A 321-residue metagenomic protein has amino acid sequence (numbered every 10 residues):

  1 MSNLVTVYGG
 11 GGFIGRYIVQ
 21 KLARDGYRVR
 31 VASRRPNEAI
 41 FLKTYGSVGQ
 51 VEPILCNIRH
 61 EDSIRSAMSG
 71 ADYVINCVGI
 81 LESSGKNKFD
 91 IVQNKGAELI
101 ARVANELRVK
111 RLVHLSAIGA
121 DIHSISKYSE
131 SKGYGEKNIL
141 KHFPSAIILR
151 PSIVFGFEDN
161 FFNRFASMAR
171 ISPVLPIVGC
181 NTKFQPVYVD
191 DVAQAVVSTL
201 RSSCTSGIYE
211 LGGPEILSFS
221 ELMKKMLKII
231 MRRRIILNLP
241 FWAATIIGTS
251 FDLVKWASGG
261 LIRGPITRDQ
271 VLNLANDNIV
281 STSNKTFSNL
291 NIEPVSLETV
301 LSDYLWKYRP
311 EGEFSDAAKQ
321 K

Functional and structural regions predicted by a protein language model:
L4-Y27: N-terminal Rossmann NAD(P)H-binding glycine-rich loop of SDR-like oxidoreductase domains
Y27-R35: Conserved glycine-rich Rossmann-like NAD(P)H-binding loop of the short-chain dehydrogenase/reductase
R28, I80-L81, K86-H142, A146-S152: Conserved Rossmann-fold NAD(P)-dependent oxidoreductase catalytic core, especially the SDR/UDP-sugar
P36-L99, V103-E106, I118-I122: NAD(P)H-binding glycine-rich loop region in Rossmannoid oxidoreductase-like domains and their noncatalytic homologs
L99, N160-F161, G179-L200, S206-G213 (+1 more regions): Substrate-positioning beta->alpha
S124-S126, I147-A166, L217: Flexible, glycine-rich beta-alpha linker
V178-T182, Y209-I216, L227-M231, N238-F241 (+1 more regions): Glycine-rich Rossmann NAD(P)(H)-binding loop
W242-K321: A hydrophobic C-terminal alpha-helical subdomain
